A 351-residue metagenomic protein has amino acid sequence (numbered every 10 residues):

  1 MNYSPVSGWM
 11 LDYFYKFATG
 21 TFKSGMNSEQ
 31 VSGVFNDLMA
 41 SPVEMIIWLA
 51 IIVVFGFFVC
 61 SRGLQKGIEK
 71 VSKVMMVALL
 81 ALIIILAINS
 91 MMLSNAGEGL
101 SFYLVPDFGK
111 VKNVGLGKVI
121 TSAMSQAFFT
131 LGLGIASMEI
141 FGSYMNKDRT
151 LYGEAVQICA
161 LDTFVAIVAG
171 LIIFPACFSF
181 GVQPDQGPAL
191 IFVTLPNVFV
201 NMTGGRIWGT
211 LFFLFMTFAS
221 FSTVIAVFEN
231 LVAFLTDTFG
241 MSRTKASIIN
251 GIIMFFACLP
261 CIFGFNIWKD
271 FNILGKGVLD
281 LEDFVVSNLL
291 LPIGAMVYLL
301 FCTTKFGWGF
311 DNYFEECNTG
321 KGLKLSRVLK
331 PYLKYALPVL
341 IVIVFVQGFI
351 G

Functional and structural regions predicted by a protein language model:
M1-Y3, N36, A40, A50-V74 (+2 more regions): Membrane-water interface regions at transmembrane-helix termini and the short interhelical loops of multi-pass membrane
S4-Q65, S94-T121, P188-F192, N266-L281 (+2 more regions): Inter-helical loop and helix-membrane interface segments of multi-pass membrane transporters/permeases
S7-A40, S143-D148, G153, Q157-V165 (+5 more regions): Helix-loop-helix connectors at the membrane interface of multi-pass transporters/channels
W9, G67-V74, G153, P184-T194 (+4 more regions): Transmembrane helix-loop boundary segments of multi-pass membrane transporters
P42, I46-I47, L161-I167, R206-G209 (+3 more regions): Loop-to-transmembrane helix boundary motifs in multi-pass membrane proteins
E69, K73-F221, I225, K245-A246 (+1 more regions): Membrane-embedded translocation segments of transport machinery
F221-A226, S247-F265, D280-F314: Hydrophobic alpha-helical segments of multi-pass membrane transport proteins
K276-L300, G322-G351: A generic transmembrane alpha-helix motif of multi-pass inner-membrane proteins
